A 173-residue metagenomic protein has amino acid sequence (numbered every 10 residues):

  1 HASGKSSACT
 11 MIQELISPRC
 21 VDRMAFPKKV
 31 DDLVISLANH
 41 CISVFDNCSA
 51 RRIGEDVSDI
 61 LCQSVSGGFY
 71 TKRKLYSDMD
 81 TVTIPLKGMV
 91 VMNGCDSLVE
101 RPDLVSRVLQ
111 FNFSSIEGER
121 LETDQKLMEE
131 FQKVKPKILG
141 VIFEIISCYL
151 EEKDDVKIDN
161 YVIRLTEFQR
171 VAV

Functional and structural regions predicted by a protein language model:
H1-P18: Glycine-rich phosphate-binding P-loop
P18-F45, R51-D59, Q63-V65, F69-V173: Feature primarily recognizes SF3-like P-loop helicase cores of small DNA viruses
